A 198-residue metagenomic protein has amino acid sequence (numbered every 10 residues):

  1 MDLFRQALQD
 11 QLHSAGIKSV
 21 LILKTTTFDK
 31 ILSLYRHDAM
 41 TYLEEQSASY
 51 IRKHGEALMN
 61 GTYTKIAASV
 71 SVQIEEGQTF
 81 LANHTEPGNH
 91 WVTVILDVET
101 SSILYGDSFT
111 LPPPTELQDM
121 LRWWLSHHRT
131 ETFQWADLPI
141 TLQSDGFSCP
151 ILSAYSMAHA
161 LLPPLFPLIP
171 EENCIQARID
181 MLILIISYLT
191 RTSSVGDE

Functional and structural regions predicted by a protein language model:
M1-G16, H84-E198: Enzymes acting in ubiquitin/UBL processing and closely related pathways, dominated by cysteine-dependent isopeptidases
M1-V92, L96-S102: Cysteine protease catalytic domains with a Cys-His-Asp triad
